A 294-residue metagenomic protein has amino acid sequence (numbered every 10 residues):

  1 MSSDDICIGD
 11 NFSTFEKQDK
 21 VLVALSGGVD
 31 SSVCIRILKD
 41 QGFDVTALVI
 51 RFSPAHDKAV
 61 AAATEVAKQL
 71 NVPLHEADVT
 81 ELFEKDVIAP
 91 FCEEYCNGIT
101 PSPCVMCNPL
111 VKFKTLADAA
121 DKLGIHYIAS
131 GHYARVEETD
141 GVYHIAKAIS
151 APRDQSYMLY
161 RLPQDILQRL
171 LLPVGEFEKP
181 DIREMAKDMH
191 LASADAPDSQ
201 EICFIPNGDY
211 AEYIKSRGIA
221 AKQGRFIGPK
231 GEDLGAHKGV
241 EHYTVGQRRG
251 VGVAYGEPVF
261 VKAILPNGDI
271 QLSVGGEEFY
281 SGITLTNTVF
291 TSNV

Functional and structural regions predicted by a protein language model:
M1-Y160, P180-D181, K187, V261: ATP-dependent adenylation/nucleotidyltransferase module used to activate substrates
T14-F15, A129-R135, G141-V294: AMP-forming adenylation/ATP pyrophosphatase catalytic core
